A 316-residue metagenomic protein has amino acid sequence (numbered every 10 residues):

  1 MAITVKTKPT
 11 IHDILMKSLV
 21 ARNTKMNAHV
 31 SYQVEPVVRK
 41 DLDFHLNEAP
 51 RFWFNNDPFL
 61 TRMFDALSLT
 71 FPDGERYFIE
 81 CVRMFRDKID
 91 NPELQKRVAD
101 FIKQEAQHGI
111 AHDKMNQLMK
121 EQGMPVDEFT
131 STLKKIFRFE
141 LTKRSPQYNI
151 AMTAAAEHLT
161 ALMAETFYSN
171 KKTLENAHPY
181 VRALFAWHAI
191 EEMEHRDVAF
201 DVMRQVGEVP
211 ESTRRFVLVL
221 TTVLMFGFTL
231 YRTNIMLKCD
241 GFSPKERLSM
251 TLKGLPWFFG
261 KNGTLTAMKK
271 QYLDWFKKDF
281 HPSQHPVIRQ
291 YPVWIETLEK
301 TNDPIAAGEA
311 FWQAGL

Functional and structural regions predicted by a protein language model:
I3-T10: Ser/Thr-rich, low-complexity intrinsically disordered segments
I11, L15-L316: Non-heme di-metal
